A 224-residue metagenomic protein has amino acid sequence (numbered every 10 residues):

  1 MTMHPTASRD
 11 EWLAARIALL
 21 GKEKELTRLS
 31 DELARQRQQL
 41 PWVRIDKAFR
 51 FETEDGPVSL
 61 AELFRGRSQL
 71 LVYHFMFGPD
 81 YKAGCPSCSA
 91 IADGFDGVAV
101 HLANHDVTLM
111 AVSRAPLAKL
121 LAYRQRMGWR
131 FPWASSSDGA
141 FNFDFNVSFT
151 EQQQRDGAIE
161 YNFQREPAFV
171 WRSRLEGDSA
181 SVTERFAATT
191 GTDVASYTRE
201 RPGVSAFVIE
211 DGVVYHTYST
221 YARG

Functional and structural regions predicted by a protein language model:
M1-L19: Short, charged, low-complexity amphipathic alpha-helix
A15-L40: Contiguous, amphipathic alpha-helical segments that mediate oligomerization or scaffolding in large protein assemblies
R35-P57: Coiled-coil termination/hinge junctions
R50-D80: A short beta-strand-turn-helix
P57, A61, S68-Q69, N104-T108 (+2 more regions): Non-catalytic interaction surface on structured domains
S68-L120: Short, thiol/selenol-centered motifs that function as redox-active sites or metal-ligating centers
M110-S136: Conserved segment of the thioredoxin-like fold in thiol-based oxidoreductases
R126, R130-G224: Thiol/selenol-based redox catalytic cores and closely related redox-interacting motifs
